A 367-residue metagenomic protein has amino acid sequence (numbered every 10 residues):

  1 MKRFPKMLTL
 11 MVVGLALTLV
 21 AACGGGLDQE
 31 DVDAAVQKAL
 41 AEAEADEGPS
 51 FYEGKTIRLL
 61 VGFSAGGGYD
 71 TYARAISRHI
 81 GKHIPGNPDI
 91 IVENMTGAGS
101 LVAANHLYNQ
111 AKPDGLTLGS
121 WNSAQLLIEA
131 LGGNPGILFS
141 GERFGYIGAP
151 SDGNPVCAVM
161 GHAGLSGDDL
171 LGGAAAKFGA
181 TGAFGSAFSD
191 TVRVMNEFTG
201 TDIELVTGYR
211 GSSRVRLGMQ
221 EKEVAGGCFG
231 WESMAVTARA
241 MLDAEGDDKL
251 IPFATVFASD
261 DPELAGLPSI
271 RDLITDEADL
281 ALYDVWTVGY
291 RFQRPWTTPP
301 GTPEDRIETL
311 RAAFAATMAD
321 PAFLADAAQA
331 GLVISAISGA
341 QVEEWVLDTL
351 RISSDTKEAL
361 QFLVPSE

Functional and structural regions predicted by a protein language model:
M1-V12: Bacterial N-terminal signal peptides that target proteins for export
L19-A22: C-terminal motif of bacterial Sec signal peptides marking the signal peptidase cleavage site
G24-L27: Bacterial signal peptide processing site
E47, F51, I57, K82-I84 (+4 more regions): Hinge/capping helix and adjacent helix->loop/strand transition within the periplasmic-binding protein
R58-R74, T96-G99, A180-A187: Extracytoplasmic "Venus flytrap"
F63, D89-G97, G145, A180-G182 (+3 more regions): Short beta-strand-to-loop elements that line the ligand-binding cleft of bilobed periplasmic-binding protein-like
T237-M318, E358, P365-E367: C-terminal lobe and pocket-closing loops of periplasmic/extracytoplasmic Venus-flytrap solute-binding proteins
P321, S338-E367: Extracellular/periplasmic bilobal clamshell ligand-binding domains
